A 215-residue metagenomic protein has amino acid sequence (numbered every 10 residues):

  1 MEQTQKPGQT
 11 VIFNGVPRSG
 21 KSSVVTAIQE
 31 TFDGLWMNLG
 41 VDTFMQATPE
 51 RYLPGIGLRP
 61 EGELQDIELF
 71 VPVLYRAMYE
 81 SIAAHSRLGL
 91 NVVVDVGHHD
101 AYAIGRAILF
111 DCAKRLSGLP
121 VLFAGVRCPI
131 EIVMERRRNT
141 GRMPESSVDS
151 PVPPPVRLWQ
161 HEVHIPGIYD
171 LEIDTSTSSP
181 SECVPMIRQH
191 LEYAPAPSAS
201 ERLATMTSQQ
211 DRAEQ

Functional and structural regions predicted by a protein language model:
M1-T4: Pre-Walker A adenine-sensing motif
K6-T10, G89-L90: Pre-Walker A (Motif I) flank of P-loop NTPase domains
F13: Hydrophobic anchor at the beta1->P-loop junction of P-loop NTPases
R18: Walker A (P-loop) phosphate-binding loop of P-loop NTPases
S22: Walker A/P-loop
T26-A77, A83: Conserved substrate/cofactor phosphate-moiety recognition/catalytic segment in nucleotide-dependent phosphotransferases
S86, G97-P144: ATP-dependent NMP and nucleoside kinases share a basic, alpha-helical "lid"
R127, E135-M186, Y193-R212: Small-molecule kinase domains that catalyze NTP-dependent phosphoryl transfer to phosphate-bearing small molecules
